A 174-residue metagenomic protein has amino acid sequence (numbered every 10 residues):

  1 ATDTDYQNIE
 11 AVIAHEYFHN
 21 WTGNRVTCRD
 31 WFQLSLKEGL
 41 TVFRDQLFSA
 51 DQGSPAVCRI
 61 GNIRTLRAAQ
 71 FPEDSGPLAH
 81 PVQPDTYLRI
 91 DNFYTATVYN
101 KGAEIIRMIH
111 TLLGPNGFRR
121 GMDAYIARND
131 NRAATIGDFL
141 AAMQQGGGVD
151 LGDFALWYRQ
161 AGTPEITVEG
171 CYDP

Functional and structural regions predicted by a protein language model:
A1-P174: Hydrophobic alpha-helical and helix-loop surface patches within well-folded domains that function as non-catalytic
